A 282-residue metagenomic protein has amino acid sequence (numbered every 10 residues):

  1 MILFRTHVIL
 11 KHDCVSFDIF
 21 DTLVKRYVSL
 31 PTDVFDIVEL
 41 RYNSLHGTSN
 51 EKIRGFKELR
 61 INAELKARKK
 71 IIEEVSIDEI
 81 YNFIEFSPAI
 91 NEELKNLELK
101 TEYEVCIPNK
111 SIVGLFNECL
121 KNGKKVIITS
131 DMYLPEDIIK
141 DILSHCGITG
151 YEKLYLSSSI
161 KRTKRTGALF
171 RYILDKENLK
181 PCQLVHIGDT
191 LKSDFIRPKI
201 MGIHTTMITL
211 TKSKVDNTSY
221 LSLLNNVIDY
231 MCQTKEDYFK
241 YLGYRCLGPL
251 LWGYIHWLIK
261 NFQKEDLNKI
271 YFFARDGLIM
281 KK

Functional and structural regions predicted by a protein language model:
M1-F17, F239-L242, C246-D266, I279-M280: Non-catalytic pre-domain segments flanking phosphatase-related domains
F4-E58: Active-site neighborhood of HAD-like aspartate-dependent phosphohydrolases
C14-S16, D131, L267-A274: Short glycine-rich phosphate-binding loop at a beta-alpha junction
I71-I128: Short, acidic loop-to-helix structural element flanking the phosphoryl-transfer center in phosphate-processing enzymes
L94-C106, Y155-I160, T234-L250: Glycine-rich phosphate-binding "P-loop"
I127-T129, Y133-Q183: Substrate-recognition "cap/lid" segment bordering the active-site pocket of phosphatases
D189-T205: Acidic, divalent-metal-coordinating active-site segment for phosphoryl/phosphodiester hydrolysis, typified by short
K212-Y254: Flexible inter-domain linker/hinge segments
